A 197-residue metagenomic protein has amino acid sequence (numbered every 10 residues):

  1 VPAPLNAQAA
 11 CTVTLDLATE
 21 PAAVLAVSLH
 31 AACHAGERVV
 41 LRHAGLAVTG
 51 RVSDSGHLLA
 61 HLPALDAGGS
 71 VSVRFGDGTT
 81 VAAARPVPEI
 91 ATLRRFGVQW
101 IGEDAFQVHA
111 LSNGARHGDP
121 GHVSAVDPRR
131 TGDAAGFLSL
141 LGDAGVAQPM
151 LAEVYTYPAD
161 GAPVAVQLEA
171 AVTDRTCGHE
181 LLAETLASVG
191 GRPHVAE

Functional and structural regions predicted by a protein language model:
V1-S28, R94-V146, A152-V154: Extracellular ectodomain segments of secreted/surface proteins
V27-A31, L168-A170: Aromatic/hydrophobic beta-strand junction motif of beta-rich domains
A31-E37, L65: Short proline/glycine-enriched turn/loop motifs at strand-loop junctions of beta-rich domains
L41-V48: Short amphipathic beta-strand segments in non-cytosolic proteins
V52-L62: Glycine-centered loop-to-beta-strand initiation motif
A67-V71: Exposed beta-strand face motif in extracellular beta-rich ectodomains
G78-G97: Edge beta-strands of extracellular beta-sandwich domains
T131-E197: A eukaryote-biased signal for long
